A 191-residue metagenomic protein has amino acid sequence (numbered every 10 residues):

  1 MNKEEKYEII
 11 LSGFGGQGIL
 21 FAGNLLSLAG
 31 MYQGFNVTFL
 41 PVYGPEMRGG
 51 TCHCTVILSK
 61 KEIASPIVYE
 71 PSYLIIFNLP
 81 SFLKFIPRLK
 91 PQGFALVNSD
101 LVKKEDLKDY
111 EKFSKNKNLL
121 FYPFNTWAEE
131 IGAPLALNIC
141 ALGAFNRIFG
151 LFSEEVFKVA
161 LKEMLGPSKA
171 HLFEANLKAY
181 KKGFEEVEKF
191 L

Functional and structural regions predicted by a protein language model:
M1-L191: Active-site cofactor/cluster-binding pocket
